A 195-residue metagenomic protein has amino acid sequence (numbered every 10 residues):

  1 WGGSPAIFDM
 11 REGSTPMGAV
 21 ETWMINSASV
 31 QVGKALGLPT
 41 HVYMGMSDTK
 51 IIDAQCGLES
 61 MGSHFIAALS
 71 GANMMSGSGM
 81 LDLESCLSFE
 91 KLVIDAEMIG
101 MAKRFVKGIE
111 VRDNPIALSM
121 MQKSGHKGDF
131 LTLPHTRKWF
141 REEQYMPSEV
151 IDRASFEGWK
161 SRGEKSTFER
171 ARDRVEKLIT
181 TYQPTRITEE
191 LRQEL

Functional and structural regions predicted by a protein language model:
W1-M98: Glycine-rich anion/phosphate-binding loop at the beta-strand->alpha-helix junction
E90-L195: Catalytic-core signal marking the mid-to-C-terminal active-site face
